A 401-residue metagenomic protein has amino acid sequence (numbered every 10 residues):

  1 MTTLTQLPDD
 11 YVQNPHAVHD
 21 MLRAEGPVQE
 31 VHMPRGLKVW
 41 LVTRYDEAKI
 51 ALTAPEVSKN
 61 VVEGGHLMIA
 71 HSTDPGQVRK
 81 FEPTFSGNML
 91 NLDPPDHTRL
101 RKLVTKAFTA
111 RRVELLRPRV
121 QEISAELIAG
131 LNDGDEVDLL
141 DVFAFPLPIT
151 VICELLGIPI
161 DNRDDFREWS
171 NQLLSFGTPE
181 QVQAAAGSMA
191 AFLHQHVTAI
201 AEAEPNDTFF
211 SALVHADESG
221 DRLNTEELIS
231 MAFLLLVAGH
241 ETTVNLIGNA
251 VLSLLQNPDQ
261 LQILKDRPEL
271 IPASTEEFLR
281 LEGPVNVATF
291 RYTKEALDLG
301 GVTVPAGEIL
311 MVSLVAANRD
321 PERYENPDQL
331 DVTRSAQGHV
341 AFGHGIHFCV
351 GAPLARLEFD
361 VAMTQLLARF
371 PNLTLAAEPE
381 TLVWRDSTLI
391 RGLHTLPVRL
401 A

Functional and structural regions predicted by a protein language model:
M1-A401: Cytochrome P450
